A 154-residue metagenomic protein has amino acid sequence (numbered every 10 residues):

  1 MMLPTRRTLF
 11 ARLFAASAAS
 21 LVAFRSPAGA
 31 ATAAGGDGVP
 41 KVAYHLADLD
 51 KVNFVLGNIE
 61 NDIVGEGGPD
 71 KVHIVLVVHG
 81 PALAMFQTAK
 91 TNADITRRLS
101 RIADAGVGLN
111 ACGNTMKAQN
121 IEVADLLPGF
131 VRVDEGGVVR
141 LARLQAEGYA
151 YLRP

Functional and structural regions predicted by a protein language model:
M1-P4, T8-A30: N-terminal export signals
A23-A47, K51-F54: C-terminal segment of N-terminal export signals and the immediately downstream linker at the start of the mature
V39, P69-K71, D104: Extracytoplasmic
A43-H45, V75-V77, L109-A111: Structural recognition of the beta-strand scaffold that forms the well-ordered cores of secreted hydrolase catalytic
V52, L83-Q87, Q119-N120: Short active-site-adjacent helix-start/loop capping segments
V55-G68: Histidine-anchored nucleotide/phosphate-binding helix
H73-M85: Acidic helix-start/capping segments at beta-turn-to-alpha-helix junctions
A89-P154: A cross-taxonomic marker for long C-terminal extensions/tails that follow the last structured domain
